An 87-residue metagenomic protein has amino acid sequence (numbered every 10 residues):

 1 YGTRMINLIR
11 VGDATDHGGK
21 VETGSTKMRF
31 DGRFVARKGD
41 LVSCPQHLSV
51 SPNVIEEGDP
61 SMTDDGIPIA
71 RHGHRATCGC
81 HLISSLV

Functional and structural regions predicted by a protein language model:
Y1-V87: Intrinsically disordered, low-complexity proline/glycine-rich segments
